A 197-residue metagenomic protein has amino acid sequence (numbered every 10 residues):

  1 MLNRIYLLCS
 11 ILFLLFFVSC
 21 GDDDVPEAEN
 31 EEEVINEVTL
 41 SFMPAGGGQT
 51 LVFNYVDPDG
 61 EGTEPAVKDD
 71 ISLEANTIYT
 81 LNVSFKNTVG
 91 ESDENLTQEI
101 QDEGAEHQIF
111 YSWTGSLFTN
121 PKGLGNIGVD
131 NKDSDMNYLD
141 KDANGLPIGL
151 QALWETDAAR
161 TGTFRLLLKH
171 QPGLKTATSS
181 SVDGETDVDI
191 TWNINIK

Functional and structural regions predicted by a protein language model:
M1-L7: Bacterial N-terminal signal peptides that target proteins for export
L7-L14: Hydrophobic helical h-region of N-terminal Sec-dependent signal peptides in bacterial secretory/periplasmic proteins
F16-S19: C-terminal motif of bacterial Sec signal peptides marking the signal peptidase cleavage site
G21-D24: Bacterial signal peptide processing site
E27-K197: First exposed extracellular module after export/assembly in secreted or surface-exposed proteins
